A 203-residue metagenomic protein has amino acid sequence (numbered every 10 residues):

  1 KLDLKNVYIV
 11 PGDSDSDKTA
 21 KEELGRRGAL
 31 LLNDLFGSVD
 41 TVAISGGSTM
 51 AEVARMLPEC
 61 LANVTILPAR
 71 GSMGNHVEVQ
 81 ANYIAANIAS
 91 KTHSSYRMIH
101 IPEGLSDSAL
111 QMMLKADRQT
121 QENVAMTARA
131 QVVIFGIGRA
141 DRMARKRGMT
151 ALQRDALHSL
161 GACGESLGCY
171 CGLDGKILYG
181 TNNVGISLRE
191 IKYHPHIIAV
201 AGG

Functional and structural regions predicted by a protein language model:
L2-S108: N-terminal active-site beta-alpha-beta segment that forms phosphate/nucleotide-binding and substrate-recognition loops
M73-G203: Conserved phosphate- and dinucleotide-binding cores of soluble alpha/beta proteins, encompassing both enzyme active
